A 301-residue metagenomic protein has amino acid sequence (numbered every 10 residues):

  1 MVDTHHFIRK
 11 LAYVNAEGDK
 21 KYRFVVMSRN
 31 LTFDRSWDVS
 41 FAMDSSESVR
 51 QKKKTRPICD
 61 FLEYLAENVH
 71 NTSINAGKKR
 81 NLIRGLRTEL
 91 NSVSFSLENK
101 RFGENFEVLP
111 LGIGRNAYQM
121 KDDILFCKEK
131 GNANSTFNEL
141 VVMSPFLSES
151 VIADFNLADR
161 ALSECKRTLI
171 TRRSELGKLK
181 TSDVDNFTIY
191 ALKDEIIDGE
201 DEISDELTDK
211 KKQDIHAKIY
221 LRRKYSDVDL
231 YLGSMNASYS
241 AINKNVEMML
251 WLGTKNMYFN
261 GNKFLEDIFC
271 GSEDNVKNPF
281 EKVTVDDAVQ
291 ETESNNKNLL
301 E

Functional and structural regions predicted by a protein language model:
M1-E301: PLD/PLD-like phosphodiesterase catalytic module centered on the HKD motif
